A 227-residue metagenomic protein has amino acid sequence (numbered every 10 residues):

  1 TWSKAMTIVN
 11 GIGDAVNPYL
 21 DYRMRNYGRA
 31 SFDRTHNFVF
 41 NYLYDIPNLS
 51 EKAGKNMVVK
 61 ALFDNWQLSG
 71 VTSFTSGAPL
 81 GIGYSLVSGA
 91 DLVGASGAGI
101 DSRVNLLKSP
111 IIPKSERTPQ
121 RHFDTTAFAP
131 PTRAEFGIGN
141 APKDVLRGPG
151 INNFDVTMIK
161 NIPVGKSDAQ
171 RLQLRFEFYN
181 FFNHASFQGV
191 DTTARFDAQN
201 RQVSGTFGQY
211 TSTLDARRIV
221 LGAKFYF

Functional and structural regions predicted by a protein language model:
T1-F227: Short, solvent-exposed micro-motifs at the edges of structured domains
